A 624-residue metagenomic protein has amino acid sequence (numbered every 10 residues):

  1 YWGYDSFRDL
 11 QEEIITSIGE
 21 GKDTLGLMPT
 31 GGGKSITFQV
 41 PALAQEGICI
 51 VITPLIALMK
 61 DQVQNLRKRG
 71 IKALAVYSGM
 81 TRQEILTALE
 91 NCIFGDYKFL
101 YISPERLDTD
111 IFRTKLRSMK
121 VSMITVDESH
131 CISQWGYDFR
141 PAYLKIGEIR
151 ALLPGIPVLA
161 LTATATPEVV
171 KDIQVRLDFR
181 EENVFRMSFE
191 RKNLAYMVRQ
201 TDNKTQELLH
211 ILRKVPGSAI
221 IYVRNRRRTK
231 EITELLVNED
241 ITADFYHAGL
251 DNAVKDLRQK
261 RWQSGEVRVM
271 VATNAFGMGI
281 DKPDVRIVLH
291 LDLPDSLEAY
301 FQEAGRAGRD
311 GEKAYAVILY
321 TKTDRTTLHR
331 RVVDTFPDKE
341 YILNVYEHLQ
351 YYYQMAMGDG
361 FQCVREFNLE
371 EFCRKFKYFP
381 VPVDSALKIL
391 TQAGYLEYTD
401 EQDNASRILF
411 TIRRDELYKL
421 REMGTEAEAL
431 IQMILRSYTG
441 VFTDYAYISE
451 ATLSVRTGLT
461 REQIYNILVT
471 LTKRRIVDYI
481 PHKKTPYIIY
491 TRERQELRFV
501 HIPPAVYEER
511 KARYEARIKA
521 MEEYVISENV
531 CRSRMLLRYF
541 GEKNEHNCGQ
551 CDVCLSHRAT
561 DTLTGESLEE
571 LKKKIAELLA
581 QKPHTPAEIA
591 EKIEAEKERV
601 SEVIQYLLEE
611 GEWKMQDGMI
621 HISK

Functional and structural regions predicted by a protein language model:
Y1, D5-D9, E13-S35, P41-C49 (+1 more regions): Helicase motor core with emphasis on the C-terminal RecA-like subdomain
V267, D284-V285, L293-Q302, G308-E612 (+1 more regions): C-terminal accessory region of SF2 helicases/translocases
